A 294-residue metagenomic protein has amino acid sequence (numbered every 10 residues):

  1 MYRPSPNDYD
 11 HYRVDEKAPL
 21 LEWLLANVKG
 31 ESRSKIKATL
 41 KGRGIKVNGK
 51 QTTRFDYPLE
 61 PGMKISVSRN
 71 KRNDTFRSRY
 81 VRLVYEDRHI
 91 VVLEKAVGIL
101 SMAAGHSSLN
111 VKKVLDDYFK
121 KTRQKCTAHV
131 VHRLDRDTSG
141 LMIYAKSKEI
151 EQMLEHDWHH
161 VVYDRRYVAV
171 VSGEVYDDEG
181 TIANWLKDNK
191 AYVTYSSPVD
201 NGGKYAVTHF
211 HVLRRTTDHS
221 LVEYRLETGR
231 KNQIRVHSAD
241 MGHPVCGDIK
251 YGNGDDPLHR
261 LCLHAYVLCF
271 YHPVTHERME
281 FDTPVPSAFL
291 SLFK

Functional and structural regions predicted by a protein language model:
M1-K294: RNA pseudouridine synthases
